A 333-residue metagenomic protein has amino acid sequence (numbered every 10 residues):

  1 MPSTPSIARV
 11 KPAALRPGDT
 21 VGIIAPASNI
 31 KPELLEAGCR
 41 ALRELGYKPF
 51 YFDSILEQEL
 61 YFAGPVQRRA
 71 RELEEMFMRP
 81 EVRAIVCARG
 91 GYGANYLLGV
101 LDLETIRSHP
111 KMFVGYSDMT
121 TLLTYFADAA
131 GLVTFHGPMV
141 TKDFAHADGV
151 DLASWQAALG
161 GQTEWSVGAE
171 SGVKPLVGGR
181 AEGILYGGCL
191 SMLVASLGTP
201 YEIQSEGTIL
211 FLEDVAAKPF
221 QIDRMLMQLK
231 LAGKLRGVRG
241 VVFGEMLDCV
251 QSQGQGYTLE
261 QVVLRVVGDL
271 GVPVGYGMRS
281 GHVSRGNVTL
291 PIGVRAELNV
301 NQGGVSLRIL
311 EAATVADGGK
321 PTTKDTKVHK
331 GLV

Functional and structural regions predicted by a protein language model:
M1-T4, T323-V333: Short, low-complexity, charge-dense intrinsically disordered segments
P2-E81: ATP/NTP phosphate-donor binding region
I23, I85, D118, L193 (+2 more regions): Buried hydrophobic positions in well-ordered alpha/beta secondary-structure cores of metabolic enzymes
A84-N95, V100, Y116: N-terminal glycine-rich "phosphate-gripper" loop used for MgATP/nucleotide binding and carboxylate activation
L103-Y125, V133-M139, L270-P273: Short, acidic/small-residue loops that bind anionic groups at enzyme active sites
G131-V194, G198: Conserved anion/nucleotide-ligand pocket segment
Q204-L259: Internal helical hairpin/lid segments
D248-G318: ATP/nucleoside-binding phosphotransfer catalytic cores, i.e., glycine-rich phosphate-binding loops
